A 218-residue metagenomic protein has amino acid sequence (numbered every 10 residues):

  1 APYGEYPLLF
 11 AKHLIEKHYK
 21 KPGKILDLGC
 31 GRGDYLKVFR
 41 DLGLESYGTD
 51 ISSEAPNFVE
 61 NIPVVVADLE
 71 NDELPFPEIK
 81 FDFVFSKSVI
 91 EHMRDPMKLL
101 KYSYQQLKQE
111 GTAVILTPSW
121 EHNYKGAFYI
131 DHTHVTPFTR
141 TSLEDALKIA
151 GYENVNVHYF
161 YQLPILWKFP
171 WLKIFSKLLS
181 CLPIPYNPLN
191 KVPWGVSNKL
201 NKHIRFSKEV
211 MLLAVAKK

Functional and structural regions predicted by a protein language model:
A1-I79, F83-K87, M97-L100, Y159-F160 (+2 more regions): Conserved N-terminal segment of class I S-adenosyl-L-methionine
S46, A113-V114, N154: A short hydrophobic/small-residue beta-strand
V64, D145, H158-K218: A C-terminal cap/extension of S-adenosyl-L-methionine-dependent methyltransferases that defines the acceptor-substrate
S88-H92: A short His-aromatic
M93-K98, K125: Short N-terminal helix/helix-N-cap motif within the alpha/beta-hydrolase-1
M97-Q109: A short glycine-rich, Lys/Arg-flanked "PGG" loop and its adjoining helix->strand segment in the class I
I115-T136: Short, glycine-/aromatic-enriched active-site segment of Class I SAM-dependent methyltransferases
T136-A150: Short alpha-helix
